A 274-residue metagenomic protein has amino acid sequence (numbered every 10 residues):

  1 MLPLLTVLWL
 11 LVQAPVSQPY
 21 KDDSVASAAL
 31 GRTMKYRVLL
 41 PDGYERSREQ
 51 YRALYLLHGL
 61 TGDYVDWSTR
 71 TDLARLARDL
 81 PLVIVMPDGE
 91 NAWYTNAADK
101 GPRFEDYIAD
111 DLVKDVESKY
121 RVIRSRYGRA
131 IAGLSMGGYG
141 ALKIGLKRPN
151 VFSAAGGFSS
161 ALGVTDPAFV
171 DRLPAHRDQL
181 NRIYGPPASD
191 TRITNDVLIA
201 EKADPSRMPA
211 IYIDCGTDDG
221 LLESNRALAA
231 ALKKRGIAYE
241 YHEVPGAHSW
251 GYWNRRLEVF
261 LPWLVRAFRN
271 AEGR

Functional and structural regions predicted by a protein language model:
M1-L10: Sec-dependent signal peptide recognition, specifically the positively charged N-region followed immediately by
Q13-R274: Non-catalytic cap/lid and distal C-terminal segments of serine-dependent acyl enzymes
